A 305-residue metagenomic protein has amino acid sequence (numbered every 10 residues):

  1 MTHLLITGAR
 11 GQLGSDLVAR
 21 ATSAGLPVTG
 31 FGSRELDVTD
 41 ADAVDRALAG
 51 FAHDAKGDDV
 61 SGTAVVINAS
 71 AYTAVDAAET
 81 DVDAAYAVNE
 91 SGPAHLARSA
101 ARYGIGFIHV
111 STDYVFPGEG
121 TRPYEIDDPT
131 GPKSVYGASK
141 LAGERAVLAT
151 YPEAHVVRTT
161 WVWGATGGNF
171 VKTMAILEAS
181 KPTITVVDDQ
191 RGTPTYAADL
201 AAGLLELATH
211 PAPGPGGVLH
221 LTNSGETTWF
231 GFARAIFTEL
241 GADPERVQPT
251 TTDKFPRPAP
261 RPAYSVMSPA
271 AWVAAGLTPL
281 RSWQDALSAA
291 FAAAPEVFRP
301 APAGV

Functional and structural regions predicted by a protein language model:
T2, S282-V305: Amphipathic terminal alpha-helices
T2-T22: N-terminal Rossmann NAD(P)H-binding glycine-rich loop of SDR-like oxidoreductase domains
T7, F31, A69-S70, F107-D113 (+2 more regions): SDR active-site strand-loop-helix element
T29-D42: Rossmann-fold cofactor-recognition segment
A41-E90, S99: NAD(P)H-binding glycine-rich loop region in Rossmannoid oxidoreductase-like domains and their noncatalytic homologs
T80, A87, S91-H95, R102 (+2 more regions): Catalytic helix-loop patch of NAD(P)-dependent Rossmann-fold dehydrogenases
L148-G192, A198-D199, L205: NAD(P)-dependent short-chain dehydrogenase/reductase
G203, H210-A259, A294, F298-V305: Mid/C-terminal beta-alpha module of Rossmann-like enzyme folds, strongest in SDR-family dehydrogenases/epimerases
